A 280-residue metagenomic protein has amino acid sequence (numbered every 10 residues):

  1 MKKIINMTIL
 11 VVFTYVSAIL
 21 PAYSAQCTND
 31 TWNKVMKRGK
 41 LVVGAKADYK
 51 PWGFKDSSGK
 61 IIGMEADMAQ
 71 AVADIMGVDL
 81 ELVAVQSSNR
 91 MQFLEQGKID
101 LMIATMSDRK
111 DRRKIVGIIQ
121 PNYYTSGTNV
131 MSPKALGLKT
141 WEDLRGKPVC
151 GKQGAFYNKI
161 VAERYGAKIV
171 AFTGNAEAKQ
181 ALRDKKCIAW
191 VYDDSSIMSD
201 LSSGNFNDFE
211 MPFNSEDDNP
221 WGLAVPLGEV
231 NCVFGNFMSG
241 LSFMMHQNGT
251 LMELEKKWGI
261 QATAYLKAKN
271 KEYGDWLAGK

Functional and structural regions predicted by a protein language model:
A25-Q26, T31, Y157-F172, D208-F213 (+1 more regions): Ligand-binding clefts/hinges and TM-proximal coupling segments of bilobed small-molecule sensing domains
A25-T105: Extracytoplasmic small-molecule ligand-binding "clamshell" domains of the periplasmic binding protein/Venus flytrap
L41-V42, V78-D79, Q96-A104, P148-V149 (+2 more regions): Alpha-to-beta junction loops
F54-S57, A69-V78, W141, G154-G174 (+3 more regions): Ligand-binding cleft/hinge of the Venus flytrap
A66, E81-Q92, L136, G154-F156 (+2 more regions): Short helix-initiation/N-cap motifs at beta->coil->alpha
D67-I75, L138, E142, K147-P148 (+3 more regions): Extended ligand-binding regions for polar small-molecule ligands
Q70, D74, D79-D143, D208-E210 (+1 more regions): Acidic, polar ligand-binding/catalytic clefts
Y124-S132, M198, S202-S242, Q261-K280: Periplasmic-binding protein-like
